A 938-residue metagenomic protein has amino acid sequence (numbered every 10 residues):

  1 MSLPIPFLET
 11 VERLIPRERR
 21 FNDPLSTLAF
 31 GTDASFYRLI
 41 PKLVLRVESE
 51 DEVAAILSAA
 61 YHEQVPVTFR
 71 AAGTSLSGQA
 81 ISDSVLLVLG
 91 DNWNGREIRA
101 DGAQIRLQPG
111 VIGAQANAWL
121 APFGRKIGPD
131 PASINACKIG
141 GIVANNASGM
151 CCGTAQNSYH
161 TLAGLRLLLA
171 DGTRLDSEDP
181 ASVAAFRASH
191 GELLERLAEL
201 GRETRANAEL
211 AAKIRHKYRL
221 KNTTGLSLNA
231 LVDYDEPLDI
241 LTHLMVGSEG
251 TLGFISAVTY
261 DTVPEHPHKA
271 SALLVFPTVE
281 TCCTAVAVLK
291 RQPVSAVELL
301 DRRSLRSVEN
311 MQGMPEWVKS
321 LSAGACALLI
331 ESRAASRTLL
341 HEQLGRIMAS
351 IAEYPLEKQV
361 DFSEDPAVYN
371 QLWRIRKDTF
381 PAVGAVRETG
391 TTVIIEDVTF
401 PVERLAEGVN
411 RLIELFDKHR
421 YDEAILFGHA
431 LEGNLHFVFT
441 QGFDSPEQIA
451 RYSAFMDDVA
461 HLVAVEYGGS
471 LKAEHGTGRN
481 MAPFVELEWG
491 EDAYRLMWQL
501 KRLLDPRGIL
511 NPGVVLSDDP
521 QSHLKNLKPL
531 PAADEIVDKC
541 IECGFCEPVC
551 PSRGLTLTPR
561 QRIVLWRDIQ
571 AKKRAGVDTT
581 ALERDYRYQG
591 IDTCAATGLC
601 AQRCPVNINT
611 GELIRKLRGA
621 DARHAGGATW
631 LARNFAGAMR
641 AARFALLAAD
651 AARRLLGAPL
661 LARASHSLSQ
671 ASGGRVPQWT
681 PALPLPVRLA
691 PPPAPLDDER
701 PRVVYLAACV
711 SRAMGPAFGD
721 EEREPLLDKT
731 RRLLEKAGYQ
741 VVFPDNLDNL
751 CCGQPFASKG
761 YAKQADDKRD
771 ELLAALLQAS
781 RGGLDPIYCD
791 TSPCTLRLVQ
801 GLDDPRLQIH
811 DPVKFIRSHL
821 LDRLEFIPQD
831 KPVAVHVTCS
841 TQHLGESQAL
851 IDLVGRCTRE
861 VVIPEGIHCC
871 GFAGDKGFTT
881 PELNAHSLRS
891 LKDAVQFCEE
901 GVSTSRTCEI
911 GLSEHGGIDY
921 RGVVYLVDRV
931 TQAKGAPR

Functional and structural regions predicted by a protein language model:
M1-H62, A72-A103, P180, T251 (+4 more regions): N-terminal flexible segment immediately upstream of the FAD-binding catalytic core in FAD-dependent oxidoreductases
V11, S35-V67, V85-P131, V143 (+4 more regions): N-terminal glycine-rich flavin-associated loop
I142-A144, S148-S158, L162-K377, N410 (+2 more regions): C-terminal substrate-binding/cap subdomain adjacent to the FAD-binding core in PCMH-type and related FAD-linked
A382, P483-A532: Activity-critical C-terminal alpha-helical subdomain
D505, G611-R938: Iron-sulfur cluster-binding electron-transfer modules in prokaryotic oxidoreductases
G508-V514, F545-D568, T593-A620, R797 (+2 more regions): Iron-sulfur cluster-binding cysteine motifs and their immediate structural context in ferredoxin-like electron-transfer
L516, R553-Q589, N607-R633, D919-V927: Non-heme iron-sulfur electron-transfer modules
S522-E542, R574-A596: Ferredoxin-like iron-sulfur electron-transfer modules
